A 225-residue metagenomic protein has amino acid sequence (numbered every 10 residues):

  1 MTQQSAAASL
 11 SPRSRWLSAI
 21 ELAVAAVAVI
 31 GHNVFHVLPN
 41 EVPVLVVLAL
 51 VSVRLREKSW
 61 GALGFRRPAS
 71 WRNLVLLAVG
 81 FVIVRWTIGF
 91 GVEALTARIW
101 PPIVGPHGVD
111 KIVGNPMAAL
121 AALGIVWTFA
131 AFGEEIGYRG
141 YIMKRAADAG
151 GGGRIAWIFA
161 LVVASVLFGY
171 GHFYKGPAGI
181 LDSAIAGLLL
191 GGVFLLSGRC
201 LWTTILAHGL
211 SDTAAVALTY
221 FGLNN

Functional and structural regions predicted by a protein language model:
M1-R13: Short, Lys/Arg-rich, polar N-terminal cytosolic tail immediately upstream of the first transmembrane signal-anchor
T2, W60, I142-K144: Cytosolic, membrane-interface loops and tails of multi-pass inner-membrane proteins
R13-G61, N73-L76: Alpha-helical transmembrane segments in multi-pass membrane proteins
S18, L22-A26, E41-V46, L74 (+9 more regions): Alpha-helical transmembrane spans of integral membrane proteins, capturing the lipid-embedded, hydrophobic core of TM
V24-V42, G80-E93, F173, P177-I180 (+1 more regions): Hydrophobic alpha-helical transmembrane segments in multi-pass membrane proteins
L45-E57, I103, A186-L195: Alpha-helical transmembrane segments and their membrane-interface exit regions
W60-A130, D148-G151, L223-N225: Juxtamembrane helix-loop-helix connectors linking adjacent transmembrane helices in multi-pass membrane enzymes
W86, P116-N225: Transmembrane helix-loop-helix hairpins at the membrane interface of multi-pass integral membrane proteins
